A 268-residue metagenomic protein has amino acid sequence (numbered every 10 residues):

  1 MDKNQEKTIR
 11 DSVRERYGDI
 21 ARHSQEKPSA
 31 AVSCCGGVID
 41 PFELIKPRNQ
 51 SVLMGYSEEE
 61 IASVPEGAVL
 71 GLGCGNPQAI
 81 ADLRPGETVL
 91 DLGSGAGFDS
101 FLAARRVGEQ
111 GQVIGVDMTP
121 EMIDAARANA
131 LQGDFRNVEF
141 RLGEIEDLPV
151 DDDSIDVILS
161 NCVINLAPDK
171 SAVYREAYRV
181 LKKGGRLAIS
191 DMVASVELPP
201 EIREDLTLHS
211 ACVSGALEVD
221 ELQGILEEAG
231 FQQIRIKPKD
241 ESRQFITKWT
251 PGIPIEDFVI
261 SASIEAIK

Functional and structural regions predicted by a protein language model:
I39-T88, D99-R106: Conserved alpha-helix/loop element of class I SAM-dependent methyltransferases that forms part of the SAM/SAH-binding
P85, E146-V157: A short acidic, Gly/Pro-enriched loop at the edge of an enzyme's catalytic core that lines a small-molecule cofactor
V89, I158-L159: Hydrophobic beta-strand segment of the Class I
T119-E121: Conserved SAM/SAH-binding beta-strand->alpha-helix loop
G133-E146: Conserved SAM-binding strand-loop segment of SAM-dependent methyltransferases
S171-R186: A short glycine-rich, Lys/Arg-flanked "PGG" loop and its adjoining helix->strand segment in the class I
V193-V213: Short, glycine-/aromatic-enriched active-site segment of Class I SAM-dependent methyltransferases
S214-I236: Short alpha-helix
